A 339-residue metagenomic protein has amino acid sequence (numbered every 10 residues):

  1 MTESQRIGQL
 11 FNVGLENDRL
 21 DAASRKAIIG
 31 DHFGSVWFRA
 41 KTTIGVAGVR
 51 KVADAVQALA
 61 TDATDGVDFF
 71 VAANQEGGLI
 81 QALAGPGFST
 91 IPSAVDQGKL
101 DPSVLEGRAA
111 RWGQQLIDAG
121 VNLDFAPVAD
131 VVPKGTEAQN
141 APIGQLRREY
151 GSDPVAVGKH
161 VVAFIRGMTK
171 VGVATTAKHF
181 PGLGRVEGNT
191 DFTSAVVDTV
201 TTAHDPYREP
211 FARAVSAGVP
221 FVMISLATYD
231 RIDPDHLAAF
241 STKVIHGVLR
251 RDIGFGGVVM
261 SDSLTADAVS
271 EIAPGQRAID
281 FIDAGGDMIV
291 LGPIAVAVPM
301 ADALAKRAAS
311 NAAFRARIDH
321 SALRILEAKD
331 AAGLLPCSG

Functional and structural regions predicted by a protein language model:
M1-A82: N-terminal hydrophobic targeting/anchoring segments and the immediately downstream early-domain regions of hydrolases
M1-G30, Q81, E271-G339: Preference for extracellular/luminal or secreted protein segments
T2, A47-Q57, V155-A309, A313: Second-shell residues forming the walls of enzyme active-site clefts
G8-L15, G34-F38, F69-Q75, L123-P127 (+5 more regions): Hydrophobic faces of well-ordered beta-strands that scaffold small-molecule active sites in alpha/beta enzyme cores
E16-L20, K41-G45, Q75-I80, L123 (+5 more regions): Solvent-exposed loop/turn segments at secondary-structure junctions within structured extracellular/periplasmic domains
A27-V46, F125, N140, V215-D235: Short acidic, glycine-rich surface-loop motifs adjacent to enzyme active sites
L59-F88, R108-G135, V157-P181: Glycine-rich, aromatic-flanked loop segments that form ligand/cofactor-binding clefts across common enzyme folds
G98-R111, V155-G158, H204: Glycine-rich anion/phosphate-binding loops
